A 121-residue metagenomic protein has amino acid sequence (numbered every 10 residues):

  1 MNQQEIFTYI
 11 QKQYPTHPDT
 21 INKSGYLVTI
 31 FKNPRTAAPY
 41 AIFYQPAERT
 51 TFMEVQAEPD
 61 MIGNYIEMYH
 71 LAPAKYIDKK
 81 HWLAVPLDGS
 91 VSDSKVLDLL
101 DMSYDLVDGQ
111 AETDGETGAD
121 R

Functional and structural regions predicted by a protein language model:
M1-R121: Charge-dense, helix-prone N-terminal extensions
